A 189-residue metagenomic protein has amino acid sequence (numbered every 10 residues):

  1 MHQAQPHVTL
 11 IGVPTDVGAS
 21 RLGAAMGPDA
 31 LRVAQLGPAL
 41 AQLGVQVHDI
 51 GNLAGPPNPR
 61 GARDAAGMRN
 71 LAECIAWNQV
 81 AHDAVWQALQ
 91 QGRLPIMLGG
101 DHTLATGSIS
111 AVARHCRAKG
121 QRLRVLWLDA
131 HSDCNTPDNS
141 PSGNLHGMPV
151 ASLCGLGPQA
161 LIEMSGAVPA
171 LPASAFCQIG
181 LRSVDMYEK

Functional and structural regions predicted by a protein language model:
H2-K189: Conserved alpha-helical scaffold segments that buttress catalytic/binding sites
